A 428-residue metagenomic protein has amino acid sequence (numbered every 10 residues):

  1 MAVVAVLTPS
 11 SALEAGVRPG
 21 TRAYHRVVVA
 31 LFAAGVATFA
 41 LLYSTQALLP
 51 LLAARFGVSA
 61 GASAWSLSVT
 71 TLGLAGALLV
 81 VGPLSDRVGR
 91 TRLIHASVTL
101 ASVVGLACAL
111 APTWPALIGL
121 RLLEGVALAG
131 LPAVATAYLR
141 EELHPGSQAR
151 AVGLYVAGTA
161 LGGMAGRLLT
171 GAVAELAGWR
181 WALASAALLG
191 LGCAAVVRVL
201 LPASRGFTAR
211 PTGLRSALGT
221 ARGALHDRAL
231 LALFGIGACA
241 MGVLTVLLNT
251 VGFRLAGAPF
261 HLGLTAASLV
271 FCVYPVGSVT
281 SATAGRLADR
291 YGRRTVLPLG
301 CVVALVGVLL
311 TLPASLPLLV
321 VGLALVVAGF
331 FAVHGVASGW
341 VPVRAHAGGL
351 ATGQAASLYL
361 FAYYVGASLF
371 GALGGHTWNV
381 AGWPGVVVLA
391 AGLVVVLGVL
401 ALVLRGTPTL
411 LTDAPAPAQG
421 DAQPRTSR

Functional and structural regions predicted by a protein language model:
A12-R22, L201-F234: Juxtamembrane intracellular "pre-TM" segments in multi-pass secondary transporters
G57, G89, L110-A116, H144 (+1 more regions): Helix-breaking motifs and short loop linkers at transmembrane-helix boundaries and internal kinks in secondary membrane
G76-W114: Conserved MFS/SLC helix-loop-helix module at the cytosolic interface between two early adjacent transmembrane helices
L100, V104-A107, P115-E124, P317-L325: Paired small-residue
L120-L161: Cytoplasmic helix-loop-helix junction between adjacent transmembrane helices in 12-TM secondary transporters
P145-S147, G153-L201: Helix-loop-helix hairpin linking two adjacent transmembrane segments in secondary transporters
R294-A337: C-terminal transmembrane helical hairpin of 12-TM major facilitator-type secondary transporters
